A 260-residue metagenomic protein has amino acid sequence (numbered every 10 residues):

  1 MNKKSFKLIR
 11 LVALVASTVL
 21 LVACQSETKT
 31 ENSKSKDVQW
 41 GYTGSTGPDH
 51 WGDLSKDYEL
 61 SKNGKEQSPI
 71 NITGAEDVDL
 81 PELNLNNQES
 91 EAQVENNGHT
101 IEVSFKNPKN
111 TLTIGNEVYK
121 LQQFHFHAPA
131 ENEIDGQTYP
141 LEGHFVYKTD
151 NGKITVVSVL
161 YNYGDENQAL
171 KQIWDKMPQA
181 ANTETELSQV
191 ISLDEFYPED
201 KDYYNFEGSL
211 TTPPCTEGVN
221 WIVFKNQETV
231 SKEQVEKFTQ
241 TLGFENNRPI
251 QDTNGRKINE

Functional and structural regions predicted by a protein language model:
N2-L8, A13, L21-E260: Alpha-carbonic anhydrase
